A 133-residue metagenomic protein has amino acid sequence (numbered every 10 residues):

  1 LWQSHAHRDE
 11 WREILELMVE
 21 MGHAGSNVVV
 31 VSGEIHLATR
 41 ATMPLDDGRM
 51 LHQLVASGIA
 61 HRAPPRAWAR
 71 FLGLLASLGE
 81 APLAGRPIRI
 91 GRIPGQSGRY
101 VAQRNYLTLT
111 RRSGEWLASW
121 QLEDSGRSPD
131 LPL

Functional and structural regions predicted by a protein language model:
L1-L133: Long, structured stretches of catalytic cores involved in phosphate-ester chemistry, encompassing
